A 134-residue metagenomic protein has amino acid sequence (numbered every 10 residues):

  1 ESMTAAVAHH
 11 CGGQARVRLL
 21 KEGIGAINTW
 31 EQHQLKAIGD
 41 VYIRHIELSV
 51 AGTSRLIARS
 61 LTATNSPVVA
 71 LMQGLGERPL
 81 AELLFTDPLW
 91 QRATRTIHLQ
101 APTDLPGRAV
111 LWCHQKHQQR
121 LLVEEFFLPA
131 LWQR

Functional and structural regions predicted by a protein language model:
E1-R108, C113-R134: N-terminal domain-onset segments
